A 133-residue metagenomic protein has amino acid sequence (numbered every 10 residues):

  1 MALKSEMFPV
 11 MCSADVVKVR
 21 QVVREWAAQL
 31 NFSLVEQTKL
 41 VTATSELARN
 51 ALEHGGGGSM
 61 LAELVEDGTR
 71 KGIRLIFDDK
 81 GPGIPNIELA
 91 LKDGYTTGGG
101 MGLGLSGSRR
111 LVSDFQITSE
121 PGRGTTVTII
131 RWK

Functional and structural regions predicted by a protein language model:
M1-M7, A48-K133: Conserved beta-strand-loop-beta-strand hairpin that lines the nucleotide-binding pocket of ATP/GTP-utilizing enzymes
M1-T42: Bergerat-fold GHKL ATPase/HATPase_c domain
